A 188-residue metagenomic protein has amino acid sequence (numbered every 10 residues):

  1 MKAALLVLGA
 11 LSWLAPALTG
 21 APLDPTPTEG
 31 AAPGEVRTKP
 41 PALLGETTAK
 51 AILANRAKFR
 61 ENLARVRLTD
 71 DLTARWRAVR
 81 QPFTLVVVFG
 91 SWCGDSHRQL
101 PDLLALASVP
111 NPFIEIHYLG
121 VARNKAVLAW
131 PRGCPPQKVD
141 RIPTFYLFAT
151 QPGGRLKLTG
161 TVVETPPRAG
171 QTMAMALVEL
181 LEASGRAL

Functional and structural regions predicted by a protein language model:
M1-A4: Positively charged n-region of N-terminal signal peptides that target proteins for export
L6-A17: Bacterial N-terminal signal peptides
P22-R80: N-terminal leader/targeting and pre-domain segments
W76-V109: Local sequence-structure signature of Cys/Sec-based thiol-disulfide redox active-site neighborhoods
V88-S91, F113-A129: Thiol-based oxidoreductase modules, predominantly thioredoxin-like and allied folds used for disulfide exchange
A126-I142, F148: Structural alpha/beta surface segment adjacent to cysteine/selenocysteine redox centers across thiol/disulfide enzymes
A149-L188: Non-catalytic, surface beta->alpha helical segment in thiol-disulfide oxidoreductase systems
